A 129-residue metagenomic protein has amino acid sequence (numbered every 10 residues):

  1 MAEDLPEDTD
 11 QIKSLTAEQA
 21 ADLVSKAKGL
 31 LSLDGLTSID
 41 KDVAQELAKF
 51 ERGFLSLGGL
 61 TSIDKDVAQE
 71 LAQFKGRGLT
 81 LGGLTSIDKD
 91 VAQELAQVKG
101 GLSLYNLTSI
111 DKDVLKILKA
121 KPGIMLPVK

Functional and structural regions predicted by a protein language model:
M1-K129: N-terminal capping/linker segments that flank leucine-rich repeat
